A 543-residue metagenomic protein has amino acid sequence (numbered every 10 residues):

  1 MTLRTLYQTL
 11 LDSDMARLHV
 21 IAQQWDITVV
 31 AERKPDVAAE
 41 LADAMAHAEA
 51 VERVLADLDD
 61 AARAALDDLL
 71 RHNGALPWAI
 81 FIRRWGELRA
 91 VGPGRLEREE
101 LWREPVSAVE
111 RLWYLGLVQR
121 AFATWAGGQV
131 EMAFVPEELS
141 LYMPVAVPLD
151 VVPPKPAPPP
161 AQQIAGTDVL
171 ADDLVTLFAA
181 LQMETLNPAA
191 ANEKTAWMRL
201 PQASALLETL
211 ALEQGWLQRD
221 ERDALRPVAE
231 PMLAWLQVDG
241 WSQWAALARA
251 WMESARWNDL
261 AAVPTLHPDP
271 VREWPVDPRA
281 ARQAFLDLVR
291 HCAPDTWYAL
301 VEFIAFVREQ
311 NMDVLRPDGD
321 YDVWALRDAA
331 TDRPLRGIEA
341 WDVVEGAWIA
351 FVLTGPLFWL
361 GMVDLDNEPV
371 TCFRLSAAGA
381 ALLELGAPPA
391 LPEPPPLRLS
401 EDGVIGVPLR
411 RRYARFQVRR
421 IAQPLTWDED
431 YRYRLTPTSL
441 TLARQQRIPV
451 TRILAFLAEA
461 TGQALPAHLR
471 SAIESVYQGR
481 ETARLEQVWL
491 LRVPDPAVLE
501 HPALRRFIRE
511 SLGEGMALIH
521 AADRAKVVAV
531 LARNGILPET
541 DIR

Functional and structural regions predicted by a protein language model:
M1-I338, V343, F351, W359-L360 (+2 more regions): Type-3 copper protein
Q162-A171, Q237-R543: Extended alpha-helical interface modules used as scaffolds for assembling large macromolecular complexes
